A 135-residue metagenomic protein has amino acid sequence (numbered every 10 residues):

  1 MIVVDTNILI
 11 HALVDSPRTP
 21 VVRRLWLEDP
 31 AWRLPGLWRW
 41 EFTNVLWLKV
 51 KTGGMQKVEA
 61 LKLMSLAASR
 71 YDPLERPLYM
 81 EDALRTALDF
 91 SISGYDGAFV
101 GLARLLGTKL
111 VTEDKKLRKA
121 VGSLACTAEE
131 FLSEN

Functional and structural regions predicted by a protein language model:
M1, I92, V100-N135: Acidic, PIN/NYN-like endoribonuclease modules and their adjacent C-terminal/linker elements
M1-L37, K49-L61, E134-N135: Short, well-structured N-terminal submotif of metal-dependent ribonuclease cores
I8-L9, W38, F99, K116-L117: Alpha-helix capping/helix-boundary segments
H11-L13, V45, A120-V121: Residues that scaffold the ATP/ADP-binding catalytic core of kinase and kinase-like folds
V21, E41, D82, K119-A120: Phosphate- and divalent-cation-binding pockets in alpha/beta enzyme and binding domains that engage nucleotide-derived
E41-N44, G101: Short amphipathic alpha-helical face segments that pack within enzyme cores and frequently flank/anchor catalytic
T43-Y71, D82: Active-site-proximal, substrate-binding regions of enzyme catalytic domains and RNA-binding/basic surfaces
R70-E113: Active-site neighborhoods of divalent-metal-dependent phosphate/nucleic-acid chemistry enzymes
